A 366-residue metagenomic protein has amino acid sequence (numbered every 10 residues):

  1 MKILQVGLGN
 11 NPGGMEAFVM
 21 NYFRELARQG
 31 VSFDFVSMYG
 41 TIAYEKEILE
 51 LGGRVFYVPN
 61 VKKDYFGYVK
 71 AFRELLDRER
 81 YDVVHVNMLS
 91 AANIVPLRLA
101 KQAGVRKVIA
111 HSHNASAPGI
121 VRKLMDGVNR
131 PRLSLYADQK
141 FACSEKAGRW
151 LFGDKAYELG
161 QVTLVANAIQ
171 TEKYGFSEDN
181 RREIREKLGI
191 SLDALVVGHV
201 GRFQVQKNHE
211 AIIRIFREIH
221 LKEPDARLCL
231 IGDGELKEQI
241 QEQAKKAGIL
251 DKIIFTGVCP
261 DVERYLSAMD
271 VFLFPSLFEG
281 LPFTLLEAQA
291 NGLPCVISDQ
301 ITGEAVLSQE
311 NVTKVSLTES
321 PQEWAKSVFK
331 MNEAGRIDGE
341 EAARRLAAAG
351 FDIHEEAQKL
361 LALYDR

Functional and structural regions predicted by a protein language model:
Q5-K70, E235-L236, L363: N-terminal strand-loop element at the rim of the active site of nucleotide-sugar-dependent glycosyltransferases
G13-N21, L195, H199-E218, E235-Q241: A conserved mid-protein helix/loop that constitutes part of the nucleotide-sugar donor-binding site
F35-S37, L285, P294-D299, E304: Short hydrophobic beta-strand element within catalytic cores of glycosyltransferases and related nucleotide-activated
L89, V258, L277: Aromatic "clamp/platform" in nucleotide-sugar-dependent glycosyltransferases that forms part of the donor/acceptor
Y136-S177: A short, active-site helix/loop in glycosyltransferases that binds the activated sugar's phosphate group
G175-I190: A short helix/loop element that forms part of the nucleotide-sugar donor recognition site in Leloir-type
L236-Q239, L250-C259, Y265: Active-site donor-binding acidic/aromatic loop of nucleotide-activated sugar and phosphosugar transferases involved
E304-R336: Change "using UDP/GDP/dTDP sugars" to "using nucleotide sugars
